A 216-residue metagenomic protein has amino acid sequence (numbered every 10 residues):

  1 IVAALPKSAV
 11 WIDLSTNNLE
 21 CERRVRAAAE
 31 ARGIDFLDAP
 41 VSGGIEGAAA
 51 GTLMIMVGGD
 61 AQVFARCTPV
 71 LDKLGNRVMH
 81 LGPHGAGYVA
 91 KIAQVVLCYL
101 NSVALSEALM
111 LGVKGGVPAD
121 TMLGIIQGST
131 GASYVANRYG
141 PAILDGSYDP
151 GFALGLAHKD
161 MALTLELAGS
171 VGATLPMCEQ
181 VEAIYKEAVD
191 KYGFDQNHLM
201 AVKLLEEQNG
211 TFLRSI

Functional and structural regions predicted by a protein language model:
L5-P6, E30: Helix-to-beta-strand junctions that scaffold the AdoMet/dcAdoMet cofactor pocket in Class I SAM-dependent enzymes
W11, T16-Y99: Rossmann-fold dinucleotide-binding core
A50-G58, M79, P83-G115, G124-R138 (+1 more regions): Active-site-proximal catalytic alpha-helix in oxidoreductases
H84, Y88, A132-Y134, R138-M200: Interdomain hinge/lid region at the active-site interface of Rossmann-like NAD(P)-dependent oxidoreductases
D120-G128, E179-A183: Beta-strand segments within the central parallel beta-sheet cores of soluble alpha/beta enzyme folds
D190-I216: NAD(P)-dependent dehydrogenase/reductase Rossmann-like domain
